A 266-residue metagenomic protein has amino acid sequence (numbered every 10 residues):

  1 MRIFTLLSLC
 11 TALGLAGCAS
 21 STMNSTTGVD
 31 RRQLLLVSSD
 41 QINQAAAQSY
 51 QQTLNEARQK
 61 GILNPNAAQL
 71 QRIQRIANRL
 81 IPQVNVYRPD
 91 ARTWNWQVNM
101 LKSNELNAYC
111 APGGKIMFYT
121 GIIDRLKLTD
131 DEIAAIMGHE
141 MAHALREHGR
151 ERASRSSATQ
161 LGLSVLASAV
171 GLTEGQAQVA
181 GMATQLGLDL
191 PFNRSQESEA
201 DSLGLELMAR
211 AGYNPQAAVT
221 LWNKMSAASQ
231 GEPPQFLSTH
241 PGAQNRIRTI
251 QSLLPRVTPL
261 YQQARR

Functional and structural regions predicted by a protein language model:
R2-L6, C18-R266: A Zn2+-metalloprotease active-site environment signal
